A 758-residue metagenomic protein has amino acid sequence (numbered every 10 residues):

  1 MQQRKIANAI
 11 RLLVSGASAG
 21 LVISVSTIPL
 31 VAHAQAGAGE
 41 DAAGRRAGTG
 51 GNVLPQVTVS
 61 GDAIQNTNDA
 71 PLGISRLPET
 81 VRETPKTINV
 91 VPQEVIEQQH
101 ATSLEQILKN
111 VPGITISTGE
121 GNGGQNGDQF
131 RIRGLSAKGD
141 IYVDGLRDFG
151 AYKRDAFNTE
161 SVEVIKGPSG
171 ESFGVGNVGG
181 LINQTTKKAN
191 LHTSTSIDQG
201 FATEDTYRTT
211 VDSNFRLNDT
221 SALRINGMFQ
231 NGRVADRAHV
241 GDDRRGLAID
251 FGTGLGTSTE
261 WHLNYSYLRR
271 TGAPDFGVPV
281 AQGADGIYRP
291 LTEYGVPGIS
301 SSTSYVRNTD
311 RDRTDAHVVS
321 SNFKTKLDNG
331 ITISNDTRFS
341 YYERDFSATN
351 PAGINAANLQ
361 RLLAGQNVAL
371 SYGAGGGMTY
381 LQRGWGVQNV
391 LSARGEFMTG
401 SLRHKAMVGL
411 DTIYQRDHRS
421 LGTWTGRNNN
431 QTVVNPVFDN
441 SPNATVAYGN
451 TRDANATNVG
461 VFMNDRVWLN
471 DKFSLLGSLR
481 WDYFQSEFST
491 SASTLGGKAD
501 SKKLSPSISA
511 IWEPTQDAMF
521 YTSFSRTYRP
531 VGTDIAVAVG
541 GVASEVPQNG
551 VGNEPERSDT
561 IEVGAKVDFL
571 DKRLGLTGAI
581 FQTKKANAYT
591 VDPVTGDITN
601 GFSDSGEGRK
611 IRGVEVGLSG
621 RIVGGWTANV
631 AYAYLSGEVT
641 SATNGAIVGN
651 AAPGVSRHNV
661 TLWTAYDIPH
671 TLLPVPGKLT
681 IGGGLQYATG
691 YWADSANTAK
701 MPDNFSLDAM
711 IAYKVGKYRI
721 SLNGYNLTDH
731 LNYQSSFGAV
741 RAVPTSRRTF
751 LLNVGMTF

Functional and structural regions predicted by a protein language model:
L54-H192, V563: Acidic, small-polar-rich N-terminal luminal/periplasmic segments of exported/outer-membrane proteins
F157-E160, E171-L247, L255-E260, H317 (+1 more regions): Outer-membrane beta-barrel translocator/receptor signature
Q230-A235, L247-K324, R344-G384, N429-N450 (+3 more regions): Acidic/polar loop-and-plug regions of large Gram-negative outer-membrane beta-barrel proteins
V319-Y341, G373-T490: Face-selective signature of the C-terminal outer-membrane beta-barrel domain
F323-K326, I331-R338, Y342-N350, F520-Y521 (+4 more regions): Membrane-embedded beta-barrel scaffold of Gram-negative outer-membrane proteins
G384, R403-M407, D411-I413, R452-K585 (+3 more regions): Structural signature of Gram-negative outer-membrane beta-barrels, strongest in the C-terminal barrel of TonB-dependent
Q582-K584, D604-S695, N753-T757: Gram-negative outer-membrane beta-barrel transporters
L685-D694, K700, M710-F758: C-terminal beta-signal and adjacent terminal beta-strands/loops of Gram-negative outer-membrane beta-barrel proteins
